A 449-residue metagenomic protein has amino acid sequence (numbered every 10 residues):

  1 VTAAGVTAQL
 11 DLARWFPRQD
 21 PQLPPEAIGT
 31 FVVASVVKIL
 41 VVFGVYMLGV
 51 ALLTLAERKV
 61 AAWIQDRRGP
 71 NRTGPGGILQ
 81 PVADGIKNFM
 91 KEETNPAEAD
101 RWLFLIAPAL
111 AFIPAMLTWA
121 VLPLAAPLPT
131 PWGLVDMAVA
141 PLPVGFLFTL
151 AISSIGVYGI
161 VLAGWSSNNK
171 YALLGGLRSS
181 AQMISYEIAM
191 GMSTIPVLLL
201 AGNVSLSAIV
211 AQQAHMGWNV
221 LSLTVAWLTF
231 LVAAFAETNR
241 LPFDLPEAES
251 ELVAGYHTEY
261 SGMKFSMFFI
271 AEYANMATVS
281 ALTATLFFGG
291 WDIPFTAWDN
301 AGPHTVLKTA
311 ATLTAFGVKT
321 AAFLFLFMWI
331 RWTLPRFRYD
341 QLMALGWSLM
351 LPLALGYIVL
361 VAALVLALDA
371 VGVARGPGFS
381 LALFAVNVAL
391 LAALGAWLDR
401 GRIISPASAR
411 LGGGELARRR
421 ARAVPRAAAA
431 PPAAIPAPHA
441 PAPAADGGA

Functional and structural regions predicted by a protein language model:
T2-A449: Selective transmembrane helix interface/packing segments
